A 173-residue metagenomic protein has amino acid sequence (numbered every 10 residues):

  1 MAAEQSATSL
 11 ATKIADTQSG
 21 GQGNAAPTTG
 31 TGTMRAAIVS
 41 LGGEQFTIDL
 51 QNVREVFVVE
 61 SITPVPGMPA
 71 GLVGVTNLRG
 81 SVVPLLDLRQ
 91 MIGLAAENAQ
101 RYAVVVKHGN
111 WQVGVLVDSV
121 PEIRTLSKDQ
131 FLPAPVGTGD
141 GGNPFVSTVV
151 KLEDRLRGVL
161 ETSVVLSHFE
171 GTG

Functional and structural regions predicted by a protein language model:
M1-G173: An acidic, low-aromatic, low-complexity terminal/linker signal
